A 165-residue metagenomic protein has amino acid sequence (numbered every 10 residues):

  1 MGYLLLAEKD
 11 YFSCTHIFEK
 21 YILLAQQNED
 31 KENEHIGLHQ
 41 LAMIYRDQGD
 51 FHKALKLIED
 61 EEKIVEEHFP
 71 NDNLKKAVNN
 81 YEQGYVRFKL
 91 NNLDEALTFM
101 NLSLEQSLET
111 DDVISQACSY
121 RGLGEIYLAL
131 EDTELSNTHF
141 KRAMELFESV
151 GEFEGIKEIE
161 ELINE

Functional and structural regions predicted by a protein language model:
M1-L5, I17, L24, E34-Y45 (+9 more regions): TPR/Sel1-like alpha-solenoid repeat signature
L24-D30, E67-N71, Q106-D112, L146-E152: Short coil/turn linkers that connect adjacent helices within long alpha-helical scaffolds, especially alpha-solenoid
T133-E152: TPR/TPR-like (Sel1-like) alpha-helical repeat modules
V150-E165: Hydrophobic positions within repeat-based interaction scaffolds
